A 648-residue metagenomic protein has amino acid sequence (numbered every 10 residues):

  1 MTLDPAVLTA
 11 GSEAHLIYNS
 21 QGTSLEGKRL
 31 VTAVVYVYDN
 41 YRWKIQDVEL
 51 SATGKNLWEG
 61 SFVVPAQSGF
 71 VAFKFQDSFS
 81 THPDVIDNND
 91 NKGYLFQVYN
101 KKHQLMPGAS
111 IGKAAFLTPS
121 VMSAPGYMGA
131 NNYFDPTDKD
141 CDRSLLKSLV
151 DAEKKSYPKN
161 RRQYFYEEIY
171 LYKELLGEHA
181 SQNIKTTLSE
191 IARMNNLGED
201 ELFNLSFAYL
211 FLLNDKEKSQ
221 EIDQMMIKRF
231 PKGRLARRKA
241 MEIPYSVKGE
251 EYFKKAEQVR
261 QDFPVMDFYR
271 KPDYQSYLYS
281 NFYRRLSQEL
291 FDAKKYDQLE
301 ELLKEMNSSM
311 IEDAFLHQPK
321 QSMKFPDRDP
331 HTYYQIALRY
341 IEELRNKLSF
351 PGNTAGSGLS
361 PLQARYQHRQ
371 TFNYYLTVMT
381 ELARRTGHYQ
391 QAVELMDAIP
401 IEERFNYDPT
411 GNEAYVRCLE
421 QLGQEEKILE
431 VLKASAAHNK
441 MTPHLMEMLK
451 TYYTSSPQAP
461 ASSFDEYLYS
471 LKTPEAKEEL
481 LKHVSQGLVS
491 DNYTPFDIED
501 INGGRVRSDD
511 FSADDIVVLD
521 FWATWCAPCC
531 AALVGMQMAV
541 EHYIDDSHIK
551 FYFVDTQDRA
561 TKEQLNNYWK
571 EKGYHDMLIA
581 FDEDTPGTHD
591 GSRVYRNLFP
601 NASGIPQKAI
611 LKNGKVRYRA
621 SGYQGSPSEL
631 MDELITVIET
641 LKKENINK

Functional and structural regions predicted by a protein language model:
M1-R193, L205, K216-P231, F253-E257 (+3 more regions): Glycan-association/targeting regions that enable binding to alpha-glucans and other polysaccharides
S123-G126, Y157-I169, S181, M194-S206 (+7 more regions): Generic helix N-cap/helix-start motif at coil->alpha-helix transitions
Y127-D135, K139-K154, H179-N195, K216-F230 (+7 more regions): Alpha-helical repeat scaffolds
L175-E178, L212-L213, A293, D327 (+2 more regions): Structural motif corresponding to the intra-repeat A-B loop/turn of tetratricopeptide repeats
Q421, E425, L429-E499, D510-D514 (+1 more regions): N-proximal helix/coil linker or "cap" segments that precede and/or mark the start of modular domains
V506-C530, M536: Short active-site neighborhood of thiol/selenol oxidoreductases, capturing the structured segment around
A531-Y574, T585-Y595: Structural microenvironment flanking redox-active thiols in thiol-disulfide oxidoreductases
Y574, E583-V637: Thiol/disulfide oxidoreductase modules built on the thioredoxin-like
